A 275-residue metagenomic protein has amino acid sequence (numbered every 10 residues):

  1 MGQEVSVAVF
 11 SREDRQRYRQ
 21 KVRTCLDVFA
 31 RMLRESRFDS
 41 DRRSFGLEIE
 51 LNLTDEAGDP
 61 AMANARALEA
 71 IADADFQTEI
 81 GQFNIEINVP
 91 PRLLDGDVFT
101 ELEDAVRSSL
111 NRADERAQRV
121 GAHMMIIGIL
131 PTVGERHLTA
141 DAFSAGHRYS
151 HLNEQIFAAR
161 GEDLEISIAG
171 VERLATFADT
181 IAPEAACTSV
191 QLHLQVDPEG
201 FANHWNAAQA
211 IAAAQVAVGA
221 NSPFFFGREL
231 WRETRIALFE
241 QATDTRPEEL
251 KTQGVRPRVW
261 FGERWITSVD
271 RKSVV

Functional and structural regions predicted by a protein language model:
M1-V275: Phosphate/nucleotide-binding catalytic core
